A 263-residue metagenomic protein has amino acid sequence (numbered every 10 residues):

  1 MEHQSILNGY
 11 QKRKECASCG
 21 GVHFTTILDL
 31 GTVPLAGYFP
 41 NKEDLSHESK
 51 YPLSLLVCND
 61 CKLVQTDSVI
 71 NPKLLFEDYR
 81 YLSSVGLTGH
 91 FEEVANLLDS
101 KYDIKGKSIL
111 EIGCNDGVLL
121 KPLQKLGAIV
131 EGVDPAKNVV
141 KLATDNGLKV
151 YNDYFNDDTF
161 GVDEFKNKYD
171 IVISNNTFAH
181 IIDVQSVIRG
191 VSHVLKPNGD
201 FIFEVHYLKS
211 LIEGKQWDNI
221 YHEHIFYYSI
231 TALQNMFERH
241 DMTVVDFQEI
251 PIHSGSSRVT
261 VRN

Functional and structural regions predicted by a protein language model:
E2-G86, Q248, R258: N-terminal juxtadomain amphipathic helix that follows a signal peptide/anchor or precedes a small N-terminal auxiliary
A17-T25, I230-F247: A SAM-dependent methyltransferase catalytic signature shared across enzymes that methylate proteins
Y38, F201-F226, I230-A232: Short, glycine-/aromatic-enriched active-site segment of Class I SAM-dependent methyltransferases
E48-L142, Q216, Y221: Extended interfacial segments that mediate partner engagement and assembly in macromolecular machines
G147-F160: Conserved SAM-binding strand-loop segment of SAM-dependent methyltransferases
I173: A conserved beta-strand element that flanks and buttresses the S-adenosyl-L-methionine
H180: A short His-aromatic
Q185-D200: A short glycine-rich, Lys/Arg-flanked "PGG" loop and its adjoining helix->strand segment in the class I
